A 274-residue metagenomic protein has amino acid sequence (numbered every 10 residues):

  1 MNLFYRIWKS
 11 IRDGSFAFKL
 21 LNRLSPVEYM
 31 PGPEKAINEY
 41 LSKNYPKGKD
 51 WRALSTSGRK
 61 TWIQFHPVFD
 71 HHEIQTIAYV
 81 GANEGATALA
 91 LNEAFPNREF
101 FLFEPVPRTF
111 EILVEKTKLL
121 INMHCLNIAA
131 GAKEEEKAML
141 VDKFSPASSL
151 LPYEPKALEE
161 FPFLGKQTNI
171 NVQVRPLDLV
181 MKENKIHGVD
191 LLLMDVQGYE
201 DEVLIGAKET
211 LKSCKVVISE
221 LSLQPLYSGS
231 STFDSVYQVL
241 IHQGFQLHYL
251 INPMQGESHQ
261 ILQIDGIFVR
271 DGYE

Functional and structural regions predicted by a protein language model:
N2-E274: Phosphate/nucleotide-binding beta-alpha loop and adjacent structural elements of enzyme active sites
